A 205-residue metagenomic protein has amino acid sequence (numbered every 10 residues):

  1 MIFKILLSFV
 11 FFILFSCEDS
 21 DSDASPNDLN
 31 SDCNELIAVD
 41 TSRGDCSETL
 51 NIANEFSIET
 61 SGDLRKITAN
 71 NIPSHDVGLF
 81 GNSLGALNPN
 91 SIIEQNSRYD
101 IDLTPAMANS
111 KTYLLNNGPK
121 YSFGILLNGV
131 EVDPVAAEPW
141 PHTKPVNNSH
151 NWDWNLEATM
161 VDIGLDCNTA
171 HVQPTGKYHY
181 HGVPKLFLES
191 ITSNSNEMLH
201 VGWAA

Functional and structural regions predicted by a protein language model:
M1-S8: Sec-dependent signal peptide recognition, specifically the positively charged N-region followed immediately by
V10-F11, H171: Short N-terminal alpha-helical targeting/association segments
I13-S16: C-terminal motif of bacterial Sec signal peptides marking the signal peptidase cleavage site
D21-T159: Solvent-exposed N-terminal domain segments of exported/luminal and surface proteins
I92-E94, G118, H171-T175, W203: Extracellular/periplasmic catalytic domains that process cell-envelope and extracellular macromolecules
A158-V161, T175-A205: Short helix-loop boundary/capping segments
I163-A170: Short, recurring structural edge motifs at helix starts
